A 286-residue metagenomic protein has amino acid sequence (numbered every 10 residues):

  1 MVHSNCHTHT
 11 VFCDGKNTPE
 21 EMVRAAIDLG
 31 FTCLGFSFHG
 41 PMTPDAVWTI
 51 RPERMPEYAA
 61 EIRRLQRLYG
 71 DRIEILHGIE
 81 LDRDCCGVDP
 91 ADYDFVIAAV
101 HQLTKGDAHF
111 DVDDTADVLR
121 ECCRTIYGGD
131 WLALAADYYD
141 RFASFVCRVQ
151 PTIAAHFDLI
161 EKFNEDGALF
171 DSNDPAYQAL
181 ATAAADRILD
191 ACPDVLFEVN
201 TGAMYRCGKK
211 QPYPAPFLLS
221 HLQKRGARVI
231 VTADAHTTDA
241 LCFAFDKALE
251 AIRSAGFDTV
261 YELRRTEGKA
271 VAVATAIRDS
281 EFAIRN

Functional and structural regions predicted by a protein language model:
M1-R83, V88-P90, D94, F163-A176 (+4 more regions): An N-terminally biased module of ancient metal coordination in phosphate/nucleic-acid-related enzymes
M1-T10, P19, A108, E161-K162 (+1 more regions): Charged catalytic cores and adjacent phosphate/nucleic-acid-binding surfaces used for phosphate/nucleic-acid chemistry
L34-F36, V96, A154, F197 (+1 more regions): Hydrophobic residues within beta-strands of alpha/beta enzymes
S37, A99, F157, N200 (+1 more regions): Conserved residues at the C-terminal ends of beta-strands
R54-A191: Extended substrate/RNA-proximal surfaces in nucleic-acid metabolism proteins
